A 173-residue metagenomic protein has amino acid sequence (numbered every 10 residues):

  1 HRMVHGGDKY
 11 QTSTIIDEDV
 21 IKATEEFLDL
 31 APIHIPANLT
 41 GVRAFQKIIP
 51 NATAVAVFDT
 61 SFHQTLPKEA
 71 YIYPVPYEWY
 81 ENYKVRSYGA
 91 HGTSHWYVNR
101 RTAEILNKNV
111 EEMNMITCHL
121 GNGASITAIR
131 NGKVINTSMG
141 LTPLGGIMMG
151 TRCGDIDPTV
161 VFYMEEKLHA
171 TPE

Functional and structural regions predicted by a protein language model:
H1-H34, T53-V55, S61-A70: Short beta-strand-loop/turn "lid" adjacent to the catalytic site in phosphate-handling enzymes
A23-G41, N82-V85, S94-W96: A gly/proline- and charged-residue-enriched helix-loop-helix capping module
H34, P50-V57, N109-M115: Short secondary-structure capping/junction motifs at helix and strand boundaries
I35-G41, I48-N51, S125, M164: Non-transmembrane, aqueous-exposed alpha-helical and coiled segments at domain scale
F45, F58: Active-site pocket-lining segments that scaffold enzyme catalytic pockets across diverse folds
Q64-E165: Glycine-rich phosphate-binding loop of actin/hexokinase-like ATP-binding domains
L168-E173: ATP-binding/phosphotransfer module of carbohydrate and carboxylate kinases, centering on a glycine-rich
